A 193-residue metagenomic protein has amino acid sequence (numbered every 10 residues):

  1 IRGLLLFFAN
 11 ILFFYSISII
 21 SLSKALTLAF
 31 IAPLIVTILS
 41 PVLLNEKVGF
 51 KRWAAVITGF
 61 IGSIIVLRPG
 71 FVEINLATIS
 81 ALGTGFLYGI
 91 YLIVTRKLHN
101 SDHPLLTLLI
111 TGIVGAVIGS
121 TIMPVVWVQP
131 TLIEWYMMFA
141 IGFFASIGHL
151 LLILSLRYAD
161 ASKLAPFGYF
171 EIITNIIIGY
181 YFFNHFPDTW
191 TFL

Functional and structural regions predicted by a protein language model:
I1, L34-F50, G89-D102, H149-D160: C-terminal ends of transmembrane helices
I1-L12, L76-T84, Q129-I147: Loop-to-transmembrane-helix transition segments
I1-S23, I65, A145-A159: Specific transmembrane alpha-helical segments of multi-pass solute transporters/efflux pumps, especially DMT/EamA
F13-Y15, A32-A54, I173-F192: C-terminal transmembrane-helix exit sites in multi-pass transporters
L26-I31, L98-I113, H149-Y181: Helix-helix packing/entry segments at the starts of transmembrane helices
K51-R68, T84, W190-L193: Hydrophobic transmembrane alpha-helices of multi-pass small-molecule transport proteins
F60-I61, A116-V117, I173-T174: Small-residue-rich packing faces within the transmembrane alpha-helices of Major Facilitator Superfamily
F71-P130, Y136-M137: Transmembrane alpha-helical segments that form core, pore/gating elements of small-molecule transporters/exporters
